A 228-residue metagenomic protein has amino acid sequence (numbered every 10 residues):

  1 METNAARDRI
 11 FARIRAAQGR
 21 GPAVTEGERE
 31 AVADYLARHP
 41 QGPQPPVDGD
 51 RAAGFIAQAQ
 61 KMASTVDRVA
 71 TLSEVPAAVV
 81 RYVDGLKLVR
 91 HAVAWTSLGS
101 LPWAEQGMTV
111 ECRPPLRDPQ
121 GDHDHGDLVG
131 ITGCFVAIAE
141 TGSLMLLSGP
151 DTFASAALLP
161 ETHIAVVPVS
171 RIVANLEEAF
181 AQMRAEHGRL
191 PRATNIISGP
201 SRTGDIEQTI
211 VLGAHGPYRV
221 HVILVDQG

Functional and structural regions predicted by a protein language model:
M1-G228: The feature marks the mature, well-folded catalytic cores of soluble enzymes
